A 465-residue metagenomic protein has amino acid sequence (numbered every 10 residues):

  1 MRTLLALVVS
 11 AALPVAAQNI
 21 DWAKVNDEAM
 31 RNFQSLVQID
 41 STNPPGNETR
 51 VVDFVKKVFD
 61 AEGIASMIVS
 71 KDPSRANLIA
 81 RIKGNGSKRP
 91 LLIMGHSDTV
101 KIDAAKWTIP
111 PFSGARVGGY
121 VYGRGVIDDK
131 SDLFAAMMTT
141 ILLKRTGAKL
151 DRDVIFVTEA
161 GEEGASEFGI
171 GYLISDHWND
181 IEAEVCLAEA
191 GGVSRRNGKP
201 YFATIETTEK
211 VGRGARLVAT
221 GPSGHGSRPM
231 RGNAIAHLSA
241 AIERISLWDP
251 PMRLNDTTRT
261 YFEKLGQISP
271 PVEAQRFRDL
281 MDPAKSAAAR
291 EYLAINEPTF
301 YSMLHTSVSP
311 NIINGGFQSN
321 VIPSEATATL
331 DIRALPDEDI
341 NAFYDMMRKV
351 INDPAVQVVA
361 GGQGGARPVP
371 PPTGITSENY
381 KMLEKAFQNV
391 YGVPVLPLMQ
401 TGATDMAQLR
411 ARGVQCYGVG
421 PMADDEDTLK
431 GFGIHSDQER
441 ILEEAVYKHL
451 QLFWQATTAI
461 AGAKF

Functional and structural regions predicted by a protein language model:
M1-S10: Sec-dependent signal peptide recognition, specifically the positively charged N-region followed immediately by
A12-P14: N-terminal signal peptide c-region/cleavage motif recognized by signal peptidases
Q18, G191-Y201, I205-F465: Metal-dependent amide/peptide-bond hydrolase catalytic core, centered on the "pita-bread" metallohydrolase fold
Q18-V126, L133, L143-R152: Acidic/His- and Gly-rich active-site-bordering loop/insert found across diverse amide/peptide-bond hydrolases
V25-F33, N47-V51, V55, D129-D132 (+11 more regions): Stable alpha-helical elements in mature extracytoplasmic
N32-F33, Q38, M67-I68, I79 (+9 more regions): Structural recognition of the beta-strand scaffold that forms the well-ordered cores of secreted hydrolase catalytic
T42-P44, P73, G84-S87, S97-K101 (+4 more regions): Solvent-exposed loop/turn segments at secondary-structure junctions within structured extracellular/periplasmic domains
Y120-V121, I127-T204: Acidic/histidine-rich catalytic neighborhood of metal-dependent amide-processing enzymes
